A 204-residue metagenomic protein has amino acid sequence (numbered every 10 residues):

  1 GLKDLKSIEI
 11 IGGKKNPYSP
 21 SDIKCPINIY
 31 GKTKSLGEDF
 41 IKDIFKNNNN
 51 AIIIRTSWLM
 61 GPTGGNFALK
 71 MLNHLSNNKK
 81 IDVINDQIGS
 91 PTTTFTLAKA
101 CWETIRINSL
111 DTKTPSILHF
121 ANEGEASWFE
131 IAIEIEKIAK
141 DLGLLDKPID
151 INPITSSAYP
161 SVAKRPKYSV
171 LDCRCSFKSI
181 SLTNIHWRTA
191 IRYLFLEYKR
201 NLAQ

Functional and structural regions predicted by a protein language model:
G1-I54, W58: Catalytic helix-loop patch of NAD(P)-dependent Rossmann-fold dehydrogenases
S21, N28, G89-T92, A126 (+2 more regions): Residue-level signal for the nucleotide or nucleotide-sugar donor/cofactor binding architecture
T33-K34, G64, S90, S169: Conserved donor sugar-nucleotide recognition element shared by glycan-biosynthetic enzymes
D39-G89, T94-E103: NAD(P)-dependent short-chain dehydrogenase/reductase
V83-I88, S116-E125, S179: Glycine-rich Rossmann NAD(P)(H)-binding loop
A100, I107-S161, L202-A203: Mid/C-terminal beta-alpha module of Rossmann-like enzyme folds, strongest in SDR-family dehydrogenases/epimerases
S157-S179: A hydrophobic C-terminal alpha-helical subdomain
W187-Q204: Amphipathic terminal alpha-helices
